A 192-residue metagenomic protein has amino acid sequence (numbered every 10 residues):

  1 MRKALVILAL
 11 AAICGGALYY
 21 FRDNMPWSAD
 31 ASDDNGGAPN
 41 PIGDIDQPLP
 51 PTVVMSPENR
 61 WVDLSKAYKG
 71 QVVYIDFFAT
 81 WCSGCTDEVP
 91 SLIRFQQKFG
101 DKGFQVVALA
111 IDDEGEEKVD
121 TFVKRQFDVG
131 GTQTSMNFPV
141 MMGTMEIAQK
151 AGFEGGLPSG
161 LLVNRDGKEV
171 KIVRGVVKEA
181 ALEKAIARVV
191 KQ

Functional and structural regions predicted by a protein language model:
M1-P51, K171-I172, Q192: N-terminal targeting signals for export/organelle localization
P51-V73, Q96-F99: A short beta-strand-turn-helix
Q71-V73, F77-W81, G156: Short pre-active-site segment immediately N-terminal to redox-active cysteine/selenocysteine motifs in thiol-based
Y74-I75, V106, G160: Hydrophobic beta-strand anchors of alpha/beta hydrolase catalytic cores
F77-R94: Conserved redox-active cysteine motifs that mediate thiol-disulfide chemistry, especially di-cysteine Cys-X(1-2)-Cys
G103-K118, Q133-M145: Thiol-based oxidoreductase modules, predominantly thioredoxin-like and allied folds used for disulfide exchange
V123-R165: Short, internal strand/loop/helix patches that form the active-site neighborhood or redox-interaction surface
G156-Q192: Thiol-/selenol-based redox modules, centered on thioredoxin-like and closely related oxidoreductase domains
